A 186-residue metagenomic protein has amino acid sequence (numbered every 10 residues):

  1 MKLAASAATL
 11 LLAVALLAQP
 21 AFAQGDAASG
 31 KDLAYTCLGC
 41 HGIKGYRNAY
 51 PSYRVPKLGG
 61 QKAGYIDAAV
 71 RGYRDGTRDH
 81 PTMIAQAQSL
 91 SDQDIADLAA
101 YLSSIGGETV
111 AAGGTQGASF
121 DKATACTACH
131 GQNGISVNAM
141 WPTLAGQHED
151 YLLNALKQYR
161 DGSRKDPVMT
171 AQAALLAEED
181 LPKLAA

Functional and structural regions predicted by a protein language model:
M1-L10: Bacterial N-terminal signal peptides that target proteins for export
A13, A18-P20: N-terminal signal peptide c-region/cleavage motif recognized by signal peptidases
Q24-R47, V110-V137, H148: Sequence/structural segment immediately N-terminal to covalent heme-attachment motifs in c-type and related
K31, G45-R74, I84-S89, T127 (+2 more regions): Gly/Gly-Pro-rich "capping" loops immediately C-terminal to redox-active cysteine motifs in periplasmic/lumenal
G39, H80, S104, A125 (+3 more regions): Tandem repeat domain/solenoid detector
I43, D75-G76, I105-E108, Q132 (+1 more regions): Generic structural signal for alpha-helix termini and adjacent loop/cap motifs
D67, G72, H80, D97-A100 (+2 more regions): Interaction-mediating elements
Q88-A111, A174-A186: C-terminal capping alpha-helices of c-type cytochrome domains
